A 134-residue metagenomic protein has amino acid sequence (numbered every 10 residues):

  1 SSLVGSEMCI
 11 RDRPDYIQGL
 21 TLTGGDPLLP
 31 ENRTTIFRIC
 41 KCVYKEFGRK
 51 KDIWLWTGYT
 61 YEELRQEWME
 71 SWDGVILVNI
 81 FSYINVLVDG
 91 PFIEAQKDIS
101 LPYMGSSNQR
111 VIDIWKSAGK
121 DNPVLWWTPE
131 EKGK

Functional and structural regions predicted by a protein language model:
S1-I10: Single conserved hydrophobic/aromatic residue that forms the stacking wall/gate of nucleotide- or nucleobase-binding
E7, D73-V75: A generic local structural motif
D15-E31, C40, Y44-W72, F81-I112: Core AdoMet radical
P30-R33, K132: A generic alpha-helix propensity feature with a strong bias for hydrophobic helices
I36: Aromatic/hydrophobic pocket-lining residues that form the small-molecule binding cavity in soluble enzyme cores
I112-K134: Charged phosphate-binding loop/patch that engages nucleotide di/tri-phosphates or the phosphate backbone of nucleic
